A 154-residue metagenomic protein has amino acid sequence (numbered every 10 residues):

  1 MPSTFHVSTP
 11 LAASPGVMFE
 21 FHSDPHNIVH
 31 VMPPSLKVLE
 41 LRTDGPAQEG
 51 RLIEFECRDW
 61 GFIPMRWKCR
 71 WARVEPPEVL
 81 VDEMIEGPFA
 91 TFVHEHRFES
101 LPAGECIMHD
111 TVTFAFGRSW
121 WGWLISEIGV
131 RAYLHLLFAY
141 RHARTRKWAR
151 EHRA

Functional and structural regions predicted by a protein language model:
M1-E49: Hydrophobic ligand-binding cavity/cleft-lining segments
P2-S8, L52, R66, V79 (+2 more regions): Intrinsic-disorder/low-complexity, polar/charged segments enriched in Ser/Thr/Lys/Arg/Asp/Glu/Gln
V7-T9, L41, R66-R73, M84-I85 (+2 more regions): Hydrophobic/aromatic beta-strand elements that line small-molecule binding cavities or substrate pockets in beta-rich
P15-G16, D44-A47, R73-P77, R97-I107: A short, structured loop/turn motif at beta-sheet edges
V17-H22, I28, I53-F55, W71 (+4 more regions): Hydrophobic pocket/interface hotspot
L39-E86, A143-R146, E151-A154: Glycine-rich portal/gate segments that line the openings of hydrophobic small-molecule binding cavities
E83-L136: Beta-strand/loop substructures that line and gate deep hydrophobic ligand-binding cavities in soluble
L136-R144: A non-catalytic, amphipathic alpha-helix used as a structural packing/dimerization or gating element in enzyme scaffolds
